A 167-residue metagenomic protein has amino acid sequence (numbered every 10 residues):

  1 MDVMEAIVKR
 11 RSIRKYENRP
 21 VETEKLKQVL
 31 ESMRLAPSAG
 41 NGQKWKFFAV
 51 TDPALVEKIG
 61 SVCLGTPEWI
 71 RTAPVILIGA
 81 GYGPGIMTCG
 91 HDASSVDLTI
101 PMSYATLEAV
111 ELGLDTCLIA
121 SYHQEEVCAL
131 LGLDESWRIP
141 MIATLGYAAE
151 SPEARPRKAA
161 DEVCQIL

Functional and structural regions predicted by a protein language model:
E5-K25, M141-L167: C-terminal helix-cap and adjacent tail motif
K25, L30-E31, L35-I100: Glycine/small-residue-rich phosphate/adenosyl-binding loop
P74-L77, T116-C117, P140-M141: Structural motif
G81, S121-Y122, Y147: Short secondary-structure boundary segments
A93, L114-E126: GST superfamily/GST-like fold recognition
L107-V110: Short hydrophobic alpha-helices that are characteristic scaffold elements of the AMP-binding
A129-P140: Short, electropositive alpha-helical surface patch
